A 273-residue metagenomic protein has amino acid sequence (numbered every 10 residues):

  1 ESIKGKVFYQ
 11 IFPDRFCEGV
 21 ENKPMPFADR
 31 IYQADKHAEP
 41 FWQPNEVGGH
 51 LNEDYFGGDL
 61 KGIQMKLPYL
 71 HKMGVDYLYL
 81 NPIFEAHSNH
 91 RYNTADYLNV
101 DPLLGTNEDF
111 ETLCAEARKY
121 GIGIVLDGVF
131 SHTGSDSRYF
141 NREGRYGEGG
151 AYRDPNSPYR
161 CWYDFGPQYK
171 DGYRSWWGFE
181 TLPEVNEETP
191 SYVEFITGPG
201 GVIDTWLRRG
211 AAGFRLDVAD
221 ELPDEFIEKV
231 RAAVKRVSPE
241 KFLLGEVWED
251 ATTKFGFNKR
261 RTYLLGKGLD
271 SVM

Functional and structural regions predicted by a protein language model:
E1-G123, T133, R138-N141: N-terminal structural segment of carbohydrate-active enzymes
I11, G74-I83, Y97, G123-F130 (+1 more regions): Short acidic catalytic loops
V20-A34, N89-D101, F130-R174, A232 (+1 more regions): Aromatic- and acidic-residue-enriched segments that line the glycan-binding/catalytic groove of carbohydrate-active
P40-G57, Y173-T189, R208-A211: Short glycine/proline-rich turn/loop motifs
D59-Y69, E188-L207: Short, acidic/polar
G62-M65, D109-T112, G198-G201, E225 (+1 more regions): Extracytoplasmic/secreted proteins, especially bacterial periplasmic and envelope-associated proteins
C114-G123, S131-H132, S137-E148, V202 (+2 more regions): Active-site-proximal helices and loops of the catalytic beta/alpha 8
Y163-I196, I203: Formylglycine-dependent
